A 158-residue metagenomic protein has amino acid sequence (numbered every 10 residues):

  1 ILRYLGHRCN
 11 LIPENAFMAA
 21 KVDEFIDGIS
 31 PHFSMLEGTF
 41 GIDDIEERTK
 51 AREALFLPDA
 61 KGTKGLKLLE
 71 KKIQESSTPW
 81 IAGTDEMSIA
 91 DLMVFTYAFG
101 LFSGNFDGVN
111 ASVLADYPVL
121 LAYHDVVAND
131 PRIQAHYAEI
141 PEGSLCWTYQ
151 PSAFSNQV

Functional and structural regions predicted by a protein language model:
I1-F56, T63-L68, Q74-I81, E86 (+1 more regions): GST-like domain detector, emphasizing the conserved glutathione-binding G-site in the N-terminal thioredoxin-like
G6, Y97-A98, Y137: Active-site-flanking alpha-helical
R8, G104, E139-I140: Residue-level signal for well-ordered alpha-helical positions
V22, A82-V109, V113-L121, V127: GST superfamily/GST-like fold recognition
F33, E75-W80, L101-G108, Q134-A135: Substrate-binding/catalytic groove segments of enzymes that remodel or degrade extracellular structural polymers
K61-G65, L69, Y97, Y123-H124: Alpha-helical packing segments of well-folded alpha/beta enzyme cores
R132-V158: C-terminal helix/juxtamembrane-tail motif
